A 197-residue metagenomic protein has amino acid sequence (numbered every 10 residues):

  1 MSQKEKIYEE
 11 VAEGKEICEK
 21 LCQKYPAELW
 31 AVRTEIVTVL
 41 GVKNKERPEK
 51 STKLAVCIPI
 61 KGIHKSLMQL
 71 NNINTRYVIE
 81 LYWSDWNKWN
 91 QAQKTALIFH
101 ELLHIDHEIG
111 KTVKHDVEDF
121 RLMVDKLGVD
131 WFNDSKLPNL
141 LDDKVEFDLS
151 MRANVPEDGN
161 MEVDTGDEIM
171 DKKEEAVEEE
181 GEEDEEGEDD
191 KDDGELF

Functional and structural regions predicted by a protein language model:
M1-E35: Domain-scale selection of a single, long terminal region that carries the protein's primary operational module
Q3, Q23, Q69, Q91-Q93: Residue-identity detector for glutamine
A12, E16, Q91-A92, E118 (+1 more regions): Generic alpha-helical secondary structure signal
L21, Y25-R33, K43-W86, E108-F197: Metalloprotease/metallohydrolase-associated module, dominated by Zn2+-dependent proteases
W83-A96: Short pre-active-site segment immediately N-terminal to the catalytic Zn-binding motif
A96-E108: Active-site recognition of the HExxH zinc-binding catalytic motif
